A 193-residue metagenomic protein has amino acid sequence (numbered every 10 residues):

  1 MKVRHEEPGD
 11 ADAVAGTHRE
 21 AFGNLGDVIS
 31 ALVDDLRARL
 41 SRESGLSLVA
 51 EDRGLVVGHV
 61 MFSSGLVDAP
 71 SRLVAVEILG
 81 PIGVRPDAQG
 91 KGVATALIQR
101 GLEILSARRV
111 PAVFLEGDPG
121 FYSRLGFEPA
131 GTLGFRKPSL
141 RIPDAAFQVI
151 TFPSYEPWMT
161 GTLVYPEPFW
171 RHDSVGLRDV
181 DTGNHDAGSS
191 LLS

Functional and structural regions predicted by a protein language model:
K2-V14: A short beta-loop-alpha structural element at the N-terminal edge of CoA-dependent acyl/N-acetyltransferase catalytic
A11, R19-D68: Active-site rim helix/loop that mediates acceptor-substrate recognition in acyltransferases
V14, H18, Y122: Hydrophobic pocket/interface hotspot
G65-L79, Q89: A conserved beta-turn-beta hairpin within the catalytic core of GNAT-like acetyltransferases that forms part
L79, V84, G90-E103, L115: Conserved acetyl-CoA-binding loop-helix of GNAT-fold acetyltransferases
A107-P111, E116-P143: Conserved active-site alpha-helix within GNAT-family acetyltransferase domains
K137-D181: C-terminal "cap" of GNAT-fold acetyltransferases
V180-S193: Charged phosphate-binding loop/patch that engages nucleotide di/tri-phosphates or the phosphate backbone of nucleic
